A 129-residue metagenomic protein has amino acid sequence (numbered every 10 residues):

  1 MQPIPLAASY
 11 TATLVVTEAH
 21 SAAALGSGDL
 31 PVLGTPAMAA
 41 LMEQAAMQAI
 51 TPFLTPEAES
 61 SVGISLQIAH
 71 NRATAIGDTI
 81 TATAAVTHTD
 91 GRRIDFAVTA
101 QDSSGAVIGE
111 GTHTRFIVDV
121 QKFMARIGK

Functional and structural regions predicted by a protein language model:
M1-T35, A49: Catalytic strand-loop segment that frames the active site of acyl-thioester-processing enzymes
T13-V16, A69, T114-F116: Generic structural detector for well-ordered beta-strands
A19, A23, G28-P31, P52 (+4 more regions): Flexible, active-site-adjacent loop/turn segments at secondary-structure boundaries
M38: Hydrophobic (often cysteine-bearing) scaffold residues that line and stabilize catalytic clefts of nucleotide/cofactor
M47-T81: Hydrophobic beta-strand-centered segment that forms part of the acyl-chain substrate-binding groove
A75-I76, A85-K129: HotDog/MaoC-like acyl-thioester-processing domains
